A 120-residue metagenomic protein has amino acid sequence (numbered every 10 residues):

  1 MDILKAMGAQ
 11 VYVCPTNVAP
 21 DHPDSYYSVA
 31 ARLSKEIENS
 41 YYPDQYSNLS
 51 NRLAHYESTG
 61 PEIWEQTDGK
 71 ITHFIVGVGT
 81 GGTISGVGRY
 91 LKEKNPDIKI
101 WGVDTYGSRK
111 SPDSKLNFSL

Functional and structural regions predicted by a protein language model:
M1-V29, W101: A glycine-rich helix N-cap at a beta->alpha junction
K5-Y12, S28-R32, T59-P61, L116-L120: Short, hinge-like loop/turn segments at secondary-structure boundaries
A9, E38-S40, I98: A structural micro-motif
T16, P20-D24, N48-L120: Glycine-rich phosphate/pyrophosphate-binding loop at beta-loop-alpha junctions
A30, E36-Y46: Structural signature of the thiamine diphosphate
